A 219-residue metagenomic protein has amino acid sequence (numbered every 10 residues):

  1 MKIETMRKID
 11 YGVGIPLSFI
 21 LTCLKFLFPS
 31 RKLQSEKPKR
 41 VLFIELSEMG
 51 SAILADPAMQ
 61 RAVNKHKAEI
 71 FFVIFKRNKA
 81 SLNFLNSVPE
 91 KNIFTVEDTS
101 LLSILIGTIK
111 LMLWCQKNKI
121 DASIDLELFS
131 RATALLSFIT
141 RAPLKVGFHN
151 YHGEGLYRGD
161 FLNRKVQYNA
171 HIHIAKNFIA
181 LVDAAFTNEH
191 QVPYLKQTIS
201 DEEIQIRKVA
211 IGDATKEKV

Functional and structural regions predicted by a protein language model:
M1-V219: Catalytic machinery of carbohydrate-active enzymes, primarily nucleotide-sugar-dependent glycosyltransferases
